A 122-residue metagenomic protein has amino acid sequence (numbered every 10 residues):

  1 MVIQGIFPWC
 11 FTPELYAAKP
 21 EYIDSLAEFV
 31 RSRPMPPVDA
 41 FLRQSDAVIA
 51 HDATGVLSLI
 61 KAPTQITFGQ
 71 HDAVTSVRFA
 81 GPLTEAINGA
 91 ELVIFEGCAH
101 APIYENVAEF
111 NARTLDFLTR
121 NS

Functional and structural regions predicted by a protein language model:
V2-V56: Conserved alpha/beta-hydrolase catalytic His-Asp/Glu region
I6, S45, L83, F110-T114 (+1 more regions): Hydrophobic "lid"/C-terminal helical patch of Rossmann-like NAD(P)-dependent dehydrogenase/epimerase domains
I60, I66-F68, D72: Short beta-strand/loop motif that positions the catalytic acidic residue of the alpha/beta-hydrolase fold
K61-A62, G89: Active-site acidic short loop of glycosyltransferases
A73-F79: Conserved alpha/beta-hydrolase "acid-adjacent" motif
G81-E91: Active-site-adjacent alpha-helix of alpha/beta-hydrolase-fold enzymes
G89-S122: Catalytic active-site module of serine/aspartate enzymes centered on a nucleophile-bearing elbow/loop
